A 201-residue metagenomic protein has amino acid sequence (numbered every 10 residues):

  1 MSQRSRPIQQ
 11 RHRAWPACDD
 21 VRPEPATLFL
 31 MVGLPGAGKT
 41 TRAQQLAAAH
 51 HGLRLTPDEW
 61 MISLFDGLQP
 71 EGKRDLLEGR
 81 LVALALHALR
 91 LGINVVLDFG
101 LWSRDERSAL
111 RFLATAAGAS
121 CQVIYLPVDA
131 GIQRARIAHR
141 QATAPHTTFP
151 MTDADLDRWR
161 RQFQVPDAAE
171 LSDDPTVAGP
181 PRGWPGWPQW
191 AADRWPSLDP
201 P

Functional and structural regions predicted by a protein language model:
M1-P7, W15-P23, R161-P201: NTP-dependent small-molecule kinase module
L28: Walker A (P-loop) ATP-phosphate-binding motif of ABC ATPase nucleotide-binding domains
M31: Hydrophobic anchor at the beta1->P-loop junction of P-loop NTPases
A37, T41-I93, H139: Conserved substrate/cofactor phosphate-moiety recognition/catalytic segment in nucleotide-dependent phosphotransferases
G52-R54, C121-V123, L171-V177: Conserved beta-strand scaffold positions in the cores of enzyme catalytic domains, especially in NTP/NDP-utilizing
E59-M61, W102, P127-Q133, R182: Conserved nucleotide-binding/hydrolysis micro-motifs of P-loop NTPases
K73-C121, Y125-L126: Glycine-rich phosphate-binding loop used to anchor ATP phosphates in small-molecule kinases, encompassing both
T115-V165: A glycine- and Lys/Arg-enriched "phosphate-lid" helix/loop adjacent to the NTP-binding pocket of small-molecule kinases
